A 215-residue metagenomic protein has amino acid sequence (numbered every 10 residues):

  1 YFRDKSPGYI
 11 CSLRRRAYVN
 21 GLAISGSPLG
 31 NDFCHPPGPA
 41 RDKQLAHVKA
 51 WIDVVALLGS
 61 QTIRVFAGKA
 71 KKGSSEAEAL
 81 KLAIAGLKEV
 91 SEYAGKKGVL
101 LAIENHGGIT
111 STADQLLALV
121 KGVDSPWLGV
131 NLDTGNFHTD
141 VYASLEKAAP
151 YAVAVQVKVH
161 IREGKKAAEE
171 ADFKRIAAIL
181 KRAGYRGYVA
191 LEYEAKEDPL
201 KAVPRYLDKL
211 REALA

Functional and structural regions predicted by a protein language model:
F2, P36, S74, E163-A167 (+1 more regions): A generic structural signal for short coil/turn motifs at secondary-structure boundaries
R3, I10-G26, F33-G129, T139: Active-site acidic/histidine proton-transfer and metal-coordination neighborhood in alpha/beta enzyme cores
K5, L13, V55, K97 (+3 more regions): Generic alpha-helical secondary structure signal
A17, P28, I176-I179: N-proximal short alpha-helices
P28-N31, A195: A mature extracytoplasmic/lumenal domain signature
T110-A215: Histidine-acidic metal/acid-base catalytic patches
